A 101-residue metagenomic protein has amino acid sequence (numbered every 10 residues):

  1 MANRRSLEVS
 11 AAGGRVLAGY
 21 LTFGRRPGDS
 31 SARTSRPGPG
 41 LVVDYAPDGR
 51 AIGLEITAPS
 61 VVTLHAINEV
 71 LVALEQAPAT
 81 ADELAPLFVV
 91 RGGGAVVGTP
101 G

Functional and structural regions predicted by a protein language model:
M1-G40, A46-P47, A58-H65, A73-G101: Intrinsically disordered terminal and processing segments
